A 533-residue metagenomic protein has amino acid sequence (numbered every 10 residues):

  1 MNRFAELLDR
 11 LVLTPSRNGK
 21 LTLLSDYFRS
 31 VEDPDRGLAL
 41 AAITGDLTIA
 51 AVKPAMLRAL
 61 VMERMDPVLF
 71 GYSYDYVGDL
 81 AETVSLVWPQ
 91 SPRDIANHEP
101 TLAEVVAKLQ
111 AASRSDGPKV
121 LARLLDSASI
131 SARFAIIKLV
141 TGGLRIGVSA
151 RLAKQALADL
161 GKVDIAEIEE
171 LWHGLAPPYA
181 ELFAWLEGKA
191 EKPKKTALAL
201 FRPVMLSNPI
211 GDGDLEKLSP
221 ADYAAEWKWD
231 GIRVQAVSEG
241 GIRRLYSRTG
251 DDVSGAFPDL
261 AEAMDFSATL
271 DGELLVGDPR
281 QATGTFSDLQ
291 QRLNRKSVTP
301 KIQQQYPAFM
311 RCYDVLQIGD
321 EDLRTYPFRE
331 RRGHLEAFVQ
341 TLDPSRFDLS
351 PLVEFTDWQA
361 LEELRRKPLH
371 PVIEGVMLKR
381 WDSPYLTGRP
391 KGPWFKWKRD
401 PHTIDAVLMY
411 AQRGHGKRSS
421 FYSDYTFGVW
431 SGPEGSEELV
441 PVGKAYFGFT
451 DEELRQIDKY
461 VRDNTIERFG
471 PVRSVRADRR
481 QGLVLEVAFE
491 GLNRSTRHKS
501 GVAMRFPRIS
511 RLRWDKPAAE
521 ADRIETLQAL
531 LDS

Functional and structural regions predicted by a protein language model:
M1-E354, G428, G432-A445, G470-S474 (+2 more regions): N-terminal nucleic-acid-engaging modules of covalent nucleotidyltransferase systems
G142, V298, A411-G416, L492-R494: Short beta-turn/strand-loop junction motif enriched in small, turn-promoting residues
K189, V339-T387: Metal-assisted phosphate- and nucleotidyl-transfer catalytic regions
M205-Y223, W358-L364, L378-H415: Flexible, glycine/threonine-enriched loop-and-boundary segments that flank and lead into catalytic domains of large
V237-E239, T387-P390, R418-S423, H498-S500: Short glycine/proline-enriched turns and hinge-like loops at secondary-structure junctions
P307-A308, I373, G392, T403-L408 (+4 more regions): Active-site lining segments that contact anionic ligands and/or coordinate catalytic metals
T426-S431, F447-Q456, R494, A503-A519 (+1 more regions): C-terminal, active-site-flanking charged/polar segments
I457-R513: C-terminal structured "cap/appendage" subdomains that terminate the fold
